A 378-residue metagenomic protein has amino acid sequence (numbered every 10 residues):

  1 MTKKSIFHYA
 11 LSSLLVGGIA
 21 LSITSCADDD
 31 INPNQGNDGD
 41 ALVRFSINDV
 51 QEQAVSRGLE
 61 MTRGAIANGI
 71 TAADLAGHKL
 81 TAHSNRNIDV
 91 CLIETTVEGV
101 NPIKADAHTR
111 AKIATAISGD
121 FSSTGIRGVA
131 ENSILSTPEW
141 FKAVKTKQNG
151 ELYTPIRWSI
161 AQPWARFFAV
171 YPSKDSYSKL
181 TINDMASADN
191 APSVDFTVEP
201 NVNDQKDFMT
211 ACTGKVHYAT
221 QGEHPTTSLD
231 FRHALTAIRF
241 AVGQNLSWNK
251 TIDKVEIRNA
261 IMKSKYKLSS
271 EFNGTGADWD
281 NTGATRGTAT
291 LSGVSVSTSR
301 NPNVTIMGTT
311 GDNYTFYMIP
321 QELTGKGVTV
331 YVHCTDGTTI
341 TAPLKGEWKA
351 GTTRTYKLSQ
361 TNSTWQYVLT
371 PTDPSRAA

Functional and structural regions predicted by a protein language model:
T2-S13: Bacterial N-terminal signal peptides that target proteins for export
S12-L15, A234-T236: Outer/extracellular conduits and scaffolds centered on Gram-negative outer-membrane beta-barrels
L21-S25: C-terminal motif of bacterial Sec signal peptides marking the signal peptidase cleavage site
D30-N249, I306, R354-L358, W365-A378: Short, low-hydrophobicity acidic/polar segments
S133-E151, K267-S269, G274, D278-T309 (+1 more regions): Short, surface-exposed loop motifs enriched in S/T, G, D/E and P with embedded aromatic residues
G214-R300: A sequence/structural signal for flexible, mid-protein segments enriched in small/helix-disrupting residues
I257, V294-K345: Extended serine/threonine-enriched, polar tracts that run as long, contiguous segments within proteins
